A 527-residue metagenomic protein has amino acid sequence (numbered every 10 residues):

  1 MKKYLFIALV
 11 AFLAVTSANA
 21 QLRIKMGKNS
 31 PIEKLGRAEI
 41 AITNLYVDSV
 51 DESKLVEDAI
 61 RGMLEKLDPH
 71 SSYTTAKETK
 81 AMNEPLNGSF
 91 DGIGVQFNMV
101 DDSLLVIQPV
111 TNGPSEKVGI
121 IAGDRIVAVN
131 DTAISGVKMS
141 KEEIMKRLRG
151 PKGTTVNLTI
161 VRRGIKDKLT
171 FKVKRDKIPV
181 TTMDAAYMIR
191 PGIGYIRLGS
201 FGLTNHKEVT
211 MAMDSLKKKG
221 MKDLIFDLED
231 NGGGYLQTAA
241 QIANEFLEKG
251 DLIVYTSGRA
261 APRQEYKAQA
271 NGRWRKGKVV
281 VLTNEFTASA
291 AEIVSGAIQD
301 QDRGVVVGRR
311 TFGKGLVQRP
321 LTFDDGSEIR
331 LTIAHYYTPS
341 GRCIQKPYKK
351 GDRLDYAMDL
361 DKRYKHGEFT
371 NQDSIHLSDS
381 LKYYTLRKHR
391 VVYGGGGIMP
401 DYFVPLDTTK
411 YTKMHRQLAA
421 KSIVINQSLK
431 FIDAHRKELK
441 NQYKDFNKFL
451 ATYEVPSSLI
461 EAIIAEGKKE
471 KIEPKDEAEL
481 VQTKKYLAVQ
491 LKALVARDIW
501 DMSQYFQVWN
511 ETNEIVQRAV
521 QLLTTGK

Functional and structural regions predicted by a protein language model:
M1-K28: Bacterial Sec-dependent N-terminal signal peptides
A20-P31, L35-E52, T75, L105-Q108 (+4 more regions): Cleft-lining beta-strand/loop regions that shape enzyme active-site pockets
Y46-I107, G153-A185, W509-V520, K527: Extended, small/polar residue-biased N-terminal targeting/export presequences and adjacent propeptide/linker tracts
G123-R125: Structural motif
V127-A128, V254, V305, R330 (+2 more regions): Hydrophobic beta-strand signal
V129-N130, V161, P347, G395: Residue-level recognition of conserved beta-strand edge/terminus positions
V305-Y337, K350-Y364, T370-L377: Flexible, acidic/glycine-enriched loop-and-adjacent beta/alpha segments that face the extracytoplasmic/periplasmic side
C343-I344, Y348-K527: Conserved functional hotspot residues or short segments at active or partner-binding sites across diverse domains
